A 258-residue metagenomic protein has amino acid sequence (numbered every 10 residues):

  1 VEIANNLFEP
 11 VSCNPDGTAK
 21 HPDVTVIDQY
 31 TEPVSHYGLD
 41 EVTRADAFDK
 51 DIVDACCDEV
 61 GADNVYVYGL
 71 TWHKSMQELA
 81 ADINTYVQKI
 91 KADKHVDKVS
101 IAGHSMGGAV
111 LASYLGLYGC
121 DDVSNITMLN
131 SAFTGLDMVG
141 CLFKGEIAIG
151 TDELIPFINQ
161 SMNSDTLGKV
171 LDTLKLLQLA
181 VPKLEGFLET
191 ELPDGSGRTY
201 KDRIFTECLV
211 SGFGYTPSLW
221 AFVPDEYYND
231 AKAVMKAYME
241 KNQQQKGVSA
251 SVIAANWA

Functional and structural regions predicted by a protein language model:
V1-A102, M106-M162: N-terminal non-catalytic accessory region
V1-H21, S131-A258: Helical cap/lid subdomain of alpha/beta-hydrolase-fold lipid enzymes that gates access to the catalytic pocket
